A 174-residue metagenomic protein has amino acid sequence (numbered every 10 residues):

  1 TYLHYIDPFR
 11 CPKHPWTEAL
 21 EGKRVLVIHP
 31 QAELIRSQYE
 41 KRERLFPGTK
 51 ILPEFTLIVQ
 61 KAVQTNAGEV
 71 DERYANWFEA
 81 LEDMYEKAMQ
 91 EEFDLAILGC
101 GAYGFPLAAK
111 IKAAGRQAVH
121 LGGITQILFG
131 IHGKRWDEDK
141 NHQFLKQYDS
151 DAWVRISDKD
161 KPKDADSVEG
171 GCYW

Functional and structural regions predicted by a protein language model:
T1-F55: Electropositive, gly/pro-rich neighborhoods at or near active sites that engage anionic ligands
T1-L3, I58-D83: Glycine-rich phosphate-binding "P-loop"
H14-T17, Y85, A108-K112: Short amphipathic alpha-helical segments and helix-helix/interface helices
V27-H29, F93-A108, H120-G122: Glycine-rich anion-binding loop/nest that anchors nucleotide
P53-Q64, V119-T125: A generic structural motif
E79-E91, Y103-F105: A short, acidic, amphipathic alpha-helical segment used as a generic capping/interface helix at domain edges
P106-W174: C-terminal functional extensions of proteins
